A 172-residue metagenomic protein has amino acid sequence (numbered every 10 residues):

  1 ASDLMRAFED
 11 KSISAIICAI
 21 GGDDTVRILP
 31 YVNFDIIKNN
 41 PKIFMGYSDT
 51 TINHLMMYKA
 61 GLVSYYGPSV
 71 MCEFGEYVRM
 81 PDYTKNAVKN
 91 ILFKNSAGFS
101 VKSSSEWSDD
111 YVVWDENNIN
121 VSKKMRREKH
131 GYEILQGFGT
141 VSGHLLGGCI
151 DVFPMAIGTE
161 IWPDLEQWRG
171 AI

Functional and structural regions predicted by a protein language model:
A1-N40: N-terminal small/polar loop signature for handling phosphorylated ligands or for N-terminal nucleophile
I17, M45, A171-I172: Structural motif
T25, N53-H54, P154: Short, well-ordered alpha-helical microsegments
L29, M56-K59, E76-R79: Short acidic, glycine/serine/threonine-rich loops at helix termini
V32-M57, V63-M71: Short, acidic/small-residue loops that bind anionic groups at enzyme active sites
Y65-D151: Conserved anion/nucleotide-ligand pocket segment
L145-I172: Oxyanion-binding "anion nests"
